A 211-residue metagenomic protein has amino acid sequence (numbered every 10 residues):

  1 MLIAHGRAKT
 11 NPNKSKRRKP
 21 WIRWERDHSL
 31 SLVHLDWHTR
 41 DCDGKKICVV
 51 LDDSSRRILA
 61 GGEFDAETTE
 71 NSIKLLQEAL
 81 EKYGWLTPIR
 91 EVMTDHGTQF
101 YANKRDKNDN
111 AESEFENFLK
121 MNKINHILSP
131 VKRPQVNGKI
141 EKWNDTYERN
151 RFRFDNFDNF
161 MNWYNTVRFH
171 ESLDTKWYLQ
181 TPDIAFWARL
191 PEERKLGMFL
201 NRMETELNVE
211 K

Functional and structural regions predicted by a protein language model:
M1-L35, N110-S113, P182-A185: Basic, flexible linker segments flanking DNA-binding modules in nucleic acid-interacting mobile-element proteins
I3-A4, L59, L200, E206: Extended, non-core accessory segments
A8, D27-H34, H38-I47, S55-N159 (+1 more regions): RNase H-like DDE/DDD metal-dependent nuclease/strand-transfer catalytic core used by mobile genetic elements
P12, S129, D174-T175: Residue-level detector of family-conserved "landmark" positions at structurally sensitive sites
K16, K132-P134, Y178: Conserved beta-strand edge residues that scaffold enzyme active sites
D145-K211: C-terminal domain-tail junction helix/linker
